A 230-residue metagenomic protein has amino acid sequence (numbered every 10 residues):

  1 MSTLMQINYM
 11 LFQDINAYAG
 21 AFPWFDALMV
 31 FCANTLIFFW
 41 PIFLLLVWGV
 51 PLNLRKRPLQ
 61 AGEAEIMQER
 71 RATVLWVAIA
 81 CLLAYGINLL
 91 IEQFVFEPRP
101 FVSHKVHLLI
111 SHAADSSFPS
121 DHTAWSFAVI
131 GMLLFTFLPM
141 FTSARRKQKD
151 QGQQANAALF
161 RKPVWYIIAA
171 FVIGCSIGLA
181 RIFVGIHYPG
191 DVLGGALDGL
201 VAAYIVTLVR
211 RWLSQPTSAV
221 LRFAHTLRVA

Functional and structural regions predicted by a protein language model:
M1-P41, L89-S116, H225-A230: N-terminal transmembrane-helix/juxtamembrane module of multi-pass inner/ER membrane proteins
Y18, F22, L52-R57, Q93-V102 (+4 more regions): Membrane-interface elements of multi-pass transporters and channels
A19-A27, A61, E65, E69 (+3 more regions): Membrane-helix interfacial "entry" motifs
A21-P23, V74, V106-L109, V172 (+1 more regions): Short hydrophobic/aromatic segments of transmembrane alpha-helices and their interfaces
M29, F39, Q68-A80, W165-A169 (+2 more regions): Alpha-helical transmembrane segments of integral membrane proteins
L46-I87, I167: Interfacial segments of alpha-helical transmembrane regions
Y85-L89, Q93, L200-T207: Transmembrane alpha-helical segments of multi-pass membrane transport proteins and ion-pumping complexes
S111-A230: Membrane-embedded catalytic cores of phosphoryl/pyrophosphoryl-handling enzymes
